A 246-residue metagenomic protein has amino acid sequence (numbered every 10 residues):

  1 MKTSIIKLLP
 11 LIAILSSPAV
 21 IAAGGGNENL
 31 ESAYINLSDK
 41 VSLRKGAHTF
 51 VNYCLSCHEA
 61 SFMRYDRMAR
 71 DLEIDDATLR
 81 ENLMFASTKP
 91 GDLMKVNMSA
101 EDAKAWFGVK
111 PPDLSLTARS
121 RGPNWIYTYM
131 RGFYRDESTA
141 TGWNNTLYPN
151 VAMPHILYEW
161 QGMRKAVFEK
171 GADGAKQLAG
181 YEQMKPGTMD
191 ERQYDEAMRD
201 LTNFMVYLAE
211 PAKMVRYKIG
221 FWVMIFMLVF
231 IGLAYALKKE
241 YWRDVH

Functional and structural regions predicted by a protein language model:
M1-L9: Bacterial N-terminal signal peptides that target proteins for export
S17-A19: N-terminal signal peptide c-region/cleavage motif recognized by signal peptidases
A23-H48, E59-R70, A209-Y217: Electrostatic cytochrome c docking/interface patches
V41, K45, T49, R121 (+3 more regions): Extracytoplasmic/secreted proteins, especially bacterial periplasmic and envelope-associated proteins
F50-S61, L201: The canonical Cys-X-X-Cys-His
E73-T146, V151-Y194: Electron-transfer interface patches adjacent to heme c in soluble/periplasmic c-type cytochromes and di-/multiheme
K185-G220: Short, aromatic-rich amphipathic segments at membrane interfaces that lie adjacent to a transmembrane helix or signal
R216-F221, I225-H246: Juxtamembrane interface at the cytosolic side of transmembrane helices
